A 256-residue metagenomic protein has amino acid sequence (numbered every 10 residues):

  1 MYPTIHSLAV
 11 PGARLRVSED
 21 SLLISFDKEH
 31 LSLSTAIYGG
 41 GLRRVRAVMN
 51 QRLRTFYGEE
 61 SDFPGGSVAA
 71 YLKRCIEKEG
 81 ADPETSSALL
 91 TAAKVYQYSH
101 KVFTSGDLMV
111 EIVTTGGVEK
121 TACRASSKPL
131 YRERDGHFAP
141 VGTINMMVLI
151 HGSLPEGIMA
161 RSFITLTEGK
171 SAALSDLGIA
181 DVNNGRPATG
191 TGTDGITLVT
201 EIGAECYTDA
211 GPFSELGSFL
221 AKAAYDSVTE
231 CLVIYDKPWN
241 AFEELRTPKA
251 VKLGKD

Functional and structural regions predicted by a protein language model:
M1-D256: Alpha/propeptide regions of enzymes that mature by internal proteolysis
